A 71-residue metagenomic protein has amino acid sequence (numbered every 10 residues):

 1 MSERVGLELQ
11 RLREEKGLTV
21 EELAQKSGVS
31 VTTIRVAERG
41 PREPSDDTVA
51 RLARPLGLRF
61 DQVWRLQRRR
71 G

Functional and structural regions predicted by a protein language model:
M1-E15: A short, Lys/Arg-rich alpha-helix, primarily the initiator
L9, L23-A24, I34-A37, V63: Conserved hydrophobic/aromatic packing and binding residues within compact polymer-binding modules
E14, Q25, R54: Alpha-helical residues within the helix-turn-helix
G28-E43: Recognition helix of helix-turn-helix/homeodomain-like DNA-binding domains that insert into the DNA major groove
D47-Q62: DNA major-groove recognition helix of helix-turn-helix/homeodomain DNA-binding modules
R54, W64-G71: Short, charged recognition helix plus adjacent turn of helix-turn-helix-like nucleic-acid-binding domains
